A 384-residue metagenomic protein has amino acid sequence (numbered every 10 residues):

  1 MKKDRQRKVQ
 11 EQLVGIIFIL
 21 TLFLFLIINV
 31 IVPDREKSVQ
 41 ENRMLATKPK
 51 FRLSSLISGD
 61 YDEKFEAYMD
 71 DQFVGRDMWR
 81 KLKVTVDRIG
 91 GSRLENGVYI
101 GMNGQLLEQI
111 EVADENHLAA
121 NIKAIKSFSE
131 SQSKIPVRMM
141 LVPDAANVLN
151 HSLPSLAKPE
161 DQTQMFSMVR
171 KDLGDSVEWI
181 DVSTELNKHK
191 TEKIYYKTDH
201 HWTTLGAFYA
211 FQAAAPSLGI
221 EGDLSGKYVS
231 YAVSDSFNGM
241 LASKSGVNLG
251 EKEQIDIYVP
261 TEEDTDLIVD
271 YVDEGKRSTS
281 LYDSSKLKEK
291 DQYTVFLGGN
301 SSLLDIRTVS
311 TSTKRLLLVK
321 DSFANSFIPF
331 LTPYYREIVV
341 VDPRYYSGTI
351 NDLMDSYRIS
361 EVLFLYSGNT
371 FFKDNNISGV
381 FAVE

Functional and structural regions predicted by a protein language model:
M1-E384: Extracellular glycan-modifying ectodomains
